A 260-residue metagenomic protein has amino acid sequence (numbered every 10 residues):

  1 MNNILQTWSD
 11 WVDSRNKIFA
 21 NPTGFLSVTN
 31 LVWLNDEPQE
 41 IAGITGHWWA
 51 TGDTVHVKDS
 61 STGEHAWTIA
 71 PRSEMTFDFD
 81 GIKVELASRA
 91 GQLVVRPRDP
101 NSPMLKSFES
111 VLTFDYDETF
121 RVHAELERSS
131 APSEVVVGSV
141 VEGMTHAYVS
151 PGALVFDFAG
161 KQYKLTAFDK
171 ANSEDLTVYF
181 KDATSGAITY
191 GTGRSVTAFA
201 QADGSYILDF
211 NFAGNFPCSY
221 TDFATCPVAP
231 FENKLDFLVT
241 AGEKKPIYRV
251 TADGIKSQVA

Functional and structural regions predicted by a protein language model:
M1-P38: Hydrophobic, proline/glycine-rich low-complexity stretches
R15, F199-A260: Long, compositionally biased interface segments
W33-T76: Forkhead-associated
T45-A50, I82-S88, A124, Y163-A167: Broad, structure-driven detector of short, well-ordered beta-strand segments within folded domains
G52-H65, R96-P103, F180-T184, N211-A213: Secondary-structure transition/turn motif
I69-V84, K106-S107: Phosphate/adenylate-binding glycine loop and adjacent helical scaffold
A87-S150, D157-F158: Surface-exposed beta-loop interaction hotspot
V155-A202, N211: Acidic/His-leaning functional-site neighborhoods
